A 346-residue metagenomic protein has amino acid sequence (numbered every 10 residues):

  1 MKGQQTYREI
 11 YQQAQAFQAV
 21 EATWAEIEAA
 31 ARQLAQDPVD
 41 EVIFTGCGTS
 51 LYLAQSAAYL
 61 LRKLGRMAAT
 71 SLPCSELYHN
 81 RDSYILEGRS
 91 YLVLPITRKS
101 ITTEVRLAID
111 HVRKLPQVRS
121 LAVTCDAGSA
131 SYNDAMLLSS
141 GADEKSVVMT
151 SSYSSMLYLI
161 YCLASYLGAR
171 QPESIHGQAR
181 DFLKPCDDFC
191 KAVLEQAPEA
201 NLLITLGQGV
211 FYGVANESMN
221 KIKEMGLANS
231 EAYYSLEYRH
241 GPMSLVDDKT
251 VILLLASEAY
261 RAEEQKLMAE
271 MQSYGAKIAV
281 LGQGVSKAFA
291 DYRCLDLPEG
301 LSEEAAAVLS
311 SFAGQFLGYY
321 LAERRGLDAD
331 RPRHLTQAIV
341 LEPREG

Functional and structural regions predicted by a protein language model:
K2-I43, A135-V251, R261, R325-G346: Active-site phosphate/pyrophosphate-binding segments
G3-Y7, Q171, E258, A262-E264 (+1 more regions): Phosphate-moiety recognition in structured ligand-binding domains
Q36-R180, Q208, M243, V251-G300: Glycine-rich phosphate-binding loops that contact phosphosugars or nucleotide phosphates
L53, A57, S155-L159, V214 (+2 more regions): Catalytic-loop motifs flanking and including active-site residues across diverse enzymes
